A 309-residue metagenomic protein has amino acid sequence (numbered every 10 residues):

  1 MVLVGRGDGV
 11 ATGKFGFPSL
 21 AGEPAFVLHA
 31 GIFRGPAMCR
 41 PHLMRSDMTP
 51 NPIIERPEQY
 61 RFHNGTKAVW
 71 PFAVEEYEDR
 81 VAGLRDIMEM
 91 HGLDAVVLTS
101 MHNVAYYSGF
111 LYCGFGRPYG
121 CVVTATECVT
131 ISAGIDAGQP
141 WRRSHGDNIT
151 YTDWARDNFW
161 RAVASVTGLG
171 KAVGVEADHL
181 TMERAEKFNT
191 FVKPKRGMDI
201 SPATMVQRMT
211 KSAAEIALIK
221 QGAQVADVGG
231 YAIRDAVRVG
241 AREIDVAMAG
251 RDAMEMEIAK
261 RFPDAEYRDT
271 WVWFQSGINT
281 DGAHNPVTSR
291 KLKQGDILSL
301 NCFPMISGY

Functional and structural regions predicted by a protein language model:
V2-V10: Extreme N-terminal basic, low-complexity initiation segments that serve as generic localization/processing leaders
G9, G16, V27-A30: Short hydrophobic alpha-helical segments enriched in small aliphatic residues
C39-G229, V287: A composition/biophysics-driven feature that prefers long, compositionally simple stretches
V104-G114, F191, I200-V206, T210 (+1 more regions): Short catalytic-site patches enriched in acidic/histidine residues that coordinate or position cofactors/metals
K193, Q221-Y231, D235-R242, R251-A259: Generic secondary-structure signature for well-ordered alpha-helical cores
